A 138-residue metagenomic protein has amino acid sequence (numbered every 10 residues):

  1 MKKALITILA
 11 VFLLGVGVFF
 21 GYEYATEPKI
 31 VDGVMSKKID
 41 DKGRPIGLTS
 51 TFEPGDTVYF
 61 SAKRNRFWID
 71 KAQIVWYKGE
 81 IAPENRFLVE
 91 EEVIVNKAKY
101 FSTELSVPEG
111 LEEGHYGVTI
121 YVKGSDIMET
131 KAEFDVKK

Functional and structural regions predicted by a protein language model:
M1-A4: Positively charged n-region of N-terminal signal peptides that target proteins for export
I6-T7, E90: General helical structural elements
T7-F19: Hydrophobic membrane-insertion alpha-helices, especially the h-region of bacterial N-terminal signal peptides
F20-V107, L111-K123, I127-T130: Contiguous segments within soluble domain cores/interaction surfaces
E133-K138: Short beta-strand edge segments in extracellular beta-sheet folds
